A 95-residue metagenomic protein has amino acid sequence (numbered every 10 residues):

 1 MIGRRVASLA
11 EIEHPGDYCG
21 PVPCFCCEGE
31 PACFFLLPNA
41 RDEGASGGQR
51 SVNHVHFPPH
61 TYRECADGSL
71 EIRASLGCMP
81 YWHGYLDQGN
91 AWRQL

Functional and structural regions predicted by a protein language model:
M1-F34, A40-L95: A short Gly-Trp-Pro
